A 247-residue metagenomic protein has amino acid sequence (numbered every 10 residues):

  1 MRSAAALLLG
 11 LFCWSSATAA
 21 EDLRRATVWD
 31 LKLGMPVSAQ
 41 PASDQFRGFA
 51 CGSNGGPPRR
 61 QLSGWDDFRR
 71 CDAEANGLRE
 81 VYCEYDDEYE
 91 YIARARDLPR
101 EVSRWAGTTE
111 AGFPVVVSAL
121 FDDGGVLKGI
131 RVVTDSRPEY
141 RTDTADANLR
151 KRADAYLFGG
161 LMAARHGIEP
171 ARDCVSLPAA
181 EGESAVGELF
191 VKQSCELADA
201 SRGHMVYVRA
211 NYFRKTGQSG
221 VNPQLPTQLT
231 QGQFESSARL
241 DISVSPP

Functional and structural regions predicted by a protein language model:
A5-W14: Bacterial N-terminal signal peptides
A20-A75, V81-P247: Non-cytosolic coordination micro-motifs
